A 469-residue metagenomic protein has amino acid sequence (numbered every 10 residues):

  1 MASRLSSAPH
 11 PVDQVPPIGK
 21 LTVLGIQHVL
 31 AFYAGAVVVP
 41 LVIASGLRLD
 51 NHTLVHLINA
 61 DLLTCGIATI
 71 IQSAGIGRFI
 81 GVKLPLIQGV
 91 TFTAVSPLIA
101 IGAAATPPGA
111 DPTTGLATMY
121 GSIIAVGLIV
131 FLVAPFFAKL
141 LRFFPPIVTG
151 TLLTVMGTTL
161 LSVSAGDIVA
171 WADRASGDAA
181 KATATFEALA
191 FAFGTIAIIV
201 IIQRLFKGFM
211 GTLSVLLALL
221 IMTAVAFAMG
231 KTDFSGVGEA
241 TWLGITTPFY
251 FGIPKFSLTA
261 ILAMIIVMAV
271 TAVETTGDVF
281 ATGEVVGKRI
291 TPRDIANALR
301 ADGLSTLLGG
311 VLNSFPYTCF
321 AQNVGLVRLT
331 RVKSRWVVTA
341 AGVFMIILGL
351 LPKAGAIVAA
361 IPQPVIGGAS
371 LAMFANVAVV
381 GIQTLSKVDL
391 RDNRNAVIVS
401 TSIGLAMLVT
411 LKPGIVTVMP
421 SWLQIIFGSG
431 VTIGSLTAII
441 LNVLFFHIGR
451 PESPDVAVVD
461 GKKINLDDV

Functional and structural regions predicted by a protein language model:
M1-L24, S176-A180, F234-F249, E284-K288 (+2 more regions): Intrinsically disordered, low-complexity non-transmembrane regions of multi-pass membrane transporters
M1-P85, S96-P108: N-terminal signal-anchor module of multipass membrane proteins
R4-S6, A36-P40, A44, F193-L205 (+6 more regions): Juxtamembrane interface elements at the cytosolic ends of transmembrane helices in multi-pass membrane proteins
I18, A44-L84, A263-R335: Membrane-embedded helical hairpins/re-entrant loop segments and their flanking transmembrane helices within multi-pass
G19-F32, A36, T183-I196, S214 (+3 more regions): Hydrophobic, membrane-embedded alpha-helices of multi-pass small-molecule transporters
V39, L63-A68, Q88-A104, M156-L160 (+5 more regions): Hydrophobic alpha-helical segments within and immediately flanking transmembrane helices of multi-pass membrane proteins
H56, F79-A94, R142-T149, M210-L216 (+3 more regions): Short, non-helical or kinked segments that cap or interrupt transmembrane helices
A103-T232, G342-D455: Membrane-embedded alpha-helical modules
